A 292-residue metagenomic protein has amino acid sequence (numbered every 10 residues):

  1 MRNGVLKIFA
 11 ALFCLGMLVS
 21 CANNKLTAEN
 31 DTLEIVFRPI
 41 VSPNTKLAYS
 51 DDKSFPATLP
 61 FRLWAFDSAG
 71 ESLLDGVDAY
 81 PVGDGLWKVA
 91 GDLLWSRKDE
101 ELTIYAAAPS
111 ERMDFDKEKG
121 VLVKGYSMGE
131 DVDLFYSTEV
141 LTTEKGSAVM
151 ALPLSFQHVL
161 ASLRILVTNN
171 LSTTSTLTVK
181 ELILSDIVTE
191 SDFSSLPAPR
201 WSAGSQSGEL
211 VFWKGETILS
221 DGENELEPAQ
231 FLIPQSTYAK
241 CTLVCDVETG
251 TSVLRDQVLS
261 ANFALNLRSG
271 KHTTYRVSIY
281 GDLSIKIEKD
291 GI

Functional and structural regions predicted by a protein language model:
R2-G4, V19-I292: Sec-type signal peptide cleavage vicinity
F9-M17: Bacterial N-terminal signal peptides
